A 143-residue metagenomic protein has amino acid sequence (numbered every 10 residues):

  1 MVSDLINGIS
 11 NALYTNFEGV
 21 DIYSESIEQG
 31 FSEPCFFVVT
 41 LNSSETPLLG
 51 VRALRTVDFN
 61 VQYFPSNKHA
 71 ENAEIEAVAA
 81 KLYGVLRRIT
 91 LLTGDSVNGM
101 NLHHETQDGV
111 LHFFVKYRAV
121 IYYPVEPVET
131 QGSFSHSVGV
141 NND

Functional and structural regions predicted by a protein language model:
M1-Y23, S43-D143: Charged, amphipathic alpha-helical segments and their flanking helix caps
Y23-E33: Short acidic low-complexity segments
E33-L41: A short, hydrophobic beta-strand-centered structural micro-motif
